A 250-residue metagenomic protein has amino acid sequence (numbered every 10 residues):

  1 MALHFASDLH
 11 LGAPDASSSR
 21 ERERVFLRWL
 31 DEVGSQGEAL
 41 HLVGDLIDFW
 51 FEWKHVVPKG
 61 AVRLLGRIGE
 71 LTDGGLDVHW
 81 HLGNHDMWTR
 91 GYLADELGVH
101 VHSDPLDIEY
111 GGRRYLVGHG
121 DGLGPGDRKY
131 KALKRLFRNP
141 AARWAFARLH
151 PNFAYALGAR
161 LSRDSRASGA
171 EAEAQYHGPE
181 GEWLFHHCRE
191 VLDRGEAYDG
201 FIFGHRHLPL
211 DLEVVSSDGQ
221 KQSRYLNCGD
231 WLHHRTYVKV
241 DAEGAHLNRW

Functional and structural regions predicted by a protein language model:
A2, A39, R113, D199 (+1 more regions): Conserved catalytic motifs of the protein kinase core domain
A2, A6, L11-Y110: Core catalytic region of metal-dependent phosphoesterases/phosphodiesterases, especially metallo-beta-lactamase-like
E38-D45, G75-H81, Y115-H119, F137-A145 (+2 more regions): Low-complexity, flexible helical/coil segments
D48-T72, E171-F201: N-terminal short leaders/motifs
G98-S103, L116, D121, P125-F137 (+1 more regions): Conserved beta-sheet core of the metallophosphoesterase superfamily
G120-H186: Active-site-proximal loop/helix segment associated with metal-binding centers of metalloenzymes
